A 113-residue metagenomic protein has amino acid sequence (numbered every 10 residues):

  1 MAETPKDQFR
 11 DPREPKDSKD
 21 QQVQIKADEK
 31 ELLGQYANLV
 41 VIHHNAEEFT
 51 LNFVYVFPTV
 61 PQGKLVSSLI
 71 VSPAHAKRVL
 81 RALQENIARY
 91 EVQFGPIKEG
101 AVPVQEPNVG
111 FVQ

Functional and structural regions predicted by a protein language model:
A2-A74, R81-E85, V92-Q113: N-terminal intrinsically disordered, cationic/polar leader segments that include organellar targeting peptides
